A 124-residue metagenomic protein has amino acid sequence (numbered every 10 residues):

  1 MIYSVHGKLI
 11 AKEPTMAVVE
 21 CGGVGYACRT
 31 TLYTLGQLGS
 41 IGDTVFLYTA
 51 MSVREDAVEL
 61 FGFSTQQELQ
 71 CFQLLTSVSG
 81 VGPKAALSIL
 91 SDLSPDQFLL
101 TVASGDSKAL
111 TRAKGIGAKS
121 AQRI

Functional and structural regions predicted by a protein language model:
M1, C71-S77, A86-I89, T101 (+1 more regions): Residue-level recognition of specific faces of alpha-helices
M1-S77: Structure-specific DNA junction-binding interface
G39, V102, K114: Short, flexible helix/strand-to-coil boundary loops that buttress conserved ligand/catalytic motifs in alpha/beta
V58-F63, P83-V102, R123-I124: Amphipathic, charged-and-aliphatic alpha-helical interface segments that function as noncatalytic docking
T111-K114, I124: Glycine- and Gly-Pro-enriched alpha-helical subdomains that act as flexible, kink-prone "lid/hinge" or packing modules
